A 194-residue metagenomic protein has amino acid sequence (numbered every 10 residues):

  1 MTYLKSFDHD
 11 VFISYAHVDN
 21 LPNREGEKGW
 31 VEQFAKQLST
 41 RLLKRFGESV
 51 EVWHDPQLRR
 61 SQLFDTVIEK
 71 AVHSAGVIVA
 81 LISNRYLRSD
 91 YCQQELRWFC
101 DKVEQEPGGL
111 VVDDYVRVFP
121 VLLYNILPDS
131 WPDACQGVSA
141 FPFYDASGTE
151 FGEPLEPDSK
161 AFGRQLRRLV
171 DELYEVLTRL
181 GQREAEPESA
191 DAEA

Functional and structural regions predicted by a protein language model:
M1-L43, R60-F64, A71, G109-A194: C-terminal interaction surface of TIR/SEFIR-family domains
A16-V18, D55-Q57, I82-R85: Short strand-loop junctions, especially beta-strand C-caps/beta-turns that link beta-sheets to coils or alpha-helices
L43-Q57: Conserved RecA-like helicase motor-core motifs
G47, L87-Y91, G108, G181-Q182: Short, solvent-exposed secondary-structure capping/transition elements
E69, Y91-R97, A134-G137: "Short basic amphipathic alpha-helical interaction patches in structured regions
A75: An anion/phosphate-binding loop that grips the pyrophosphate of nucleotide cofactors and donors
I78-V79: Hydrophobic acceptor-binding patch used for acceptor engagement in glycosyltransferases
N84-E106: Conserved TIR/SEFIR loop-to-helix hotspot centered on a Trp-containing motif with a nearby acidic residue
